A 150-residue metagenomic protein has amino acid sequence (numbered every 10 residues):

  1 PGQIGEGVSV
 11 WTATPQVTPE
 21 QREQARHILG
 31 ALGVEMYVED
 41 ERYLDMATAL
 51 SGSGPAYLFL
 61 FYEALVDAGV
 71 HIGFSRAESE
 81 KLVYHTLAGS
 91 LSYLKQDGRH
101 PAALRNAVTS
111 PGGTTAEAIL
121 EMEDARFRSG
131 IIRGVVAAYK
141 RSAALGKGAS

Functional and structural regions predicted by a protein language model:
P1-V8: Active-site capping/gating segments
V8-M46, F59-Q96: Internal alpha-helical scaffold of NAD(P)-dependent oxidoreductase catalytic cores
Y43-A49, P101-N106: Short pre-catalytic strand/loop immediately N-terminal to key active-site residues, enriched for Gly-Thr
T48-S51, Y62, G148: Catalytic, metal-anchored helix/loop core of enzyme active sites in primary metabolism
G54: Aromatic-residue-lined binding/catalytic grooves and analogous aromatic/hydrophobic interfacial grooves in multimeric
L58-F59, T109: Short, contiguous hydrophobic alpha-helices characteristic of membrane insertion segments
E80, Y84-S150: NAD(P)-dependent Rossmann-like dehydrogenase/reductase catalytic/cofactor-binding core
